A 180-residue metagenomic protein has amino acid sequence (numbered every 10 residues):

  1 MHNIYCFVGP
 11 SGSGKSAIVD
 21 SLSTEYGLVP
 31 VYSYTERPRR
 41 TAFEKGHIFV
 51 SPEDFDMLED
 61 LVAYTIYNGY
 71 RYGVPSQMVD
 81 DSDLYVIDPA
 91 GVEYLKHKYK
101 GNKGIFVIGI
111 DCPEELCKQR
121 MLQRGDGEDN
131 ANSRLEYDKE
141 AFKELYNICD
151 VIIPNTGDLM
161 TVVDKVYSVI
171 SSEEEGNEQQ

Functional and structural regions predicted by a protein language model:
F7: Hydrophobic anchor at the beta1->P-loop junction of P-loop NTPases
P10: P-loop (Walker A) phosphate-binding loop of NTP-binding proteins
S13: ATP-binding Walker
S16: Walker A/P-loop
T35-E93: ATP-dependent small-molecule kinase phosphotransfer cores that center on conserved nucleotide phosphate-binding segments
L84-D88, G101-R124: Conserved phosphate-donor/acceptor-positioning beta-strand/loop module used by diverse small-molecule
D126-E173, E178-Q180: Small-molecule kinase domains that catalyze NTP-dependent phosphoryl transfer to phosphate-bearing small molecules
